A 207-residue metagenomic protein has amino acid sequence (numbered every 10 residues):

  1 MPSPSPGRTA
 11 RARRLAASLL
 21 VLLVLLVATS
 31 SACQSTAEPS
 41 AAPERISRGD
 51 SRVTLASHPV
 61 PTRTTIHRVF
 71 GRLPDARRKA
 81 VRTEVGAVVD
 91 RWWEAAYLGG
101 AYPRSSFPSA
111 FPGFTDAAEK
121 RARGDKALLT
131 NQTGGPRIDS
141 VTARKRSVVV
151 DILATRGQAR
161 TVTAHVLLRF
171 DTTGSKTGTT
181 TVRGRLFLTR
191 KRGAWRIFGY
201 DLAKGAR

Functional and structural regions predicted by a protein language model:
M1-S31: Sec-dependent bacterial lipoprotein signal peptides
P2-P4, V27-A87: Juxtamembrane and targeting peptides
G7-R13, E44-S47, A159, T189: Short, intrinsically disordered low-complexity segments
L15-V27, P61-T65, R78-R82, D139-T142 (+1 more regions): Short hydrophobic/aromatic-rich motifs at helix boundaries and adjacent loops
L19-L25, E44, S51, P136 (+1 more regions): Residue-level marker of intrinsically disordered, low-complexity segments enriched for small/polar residues
V21-S31, V85-V88, V162-A164, W195: Hydrophobic alpha-helical membrane segments, chiefly transmembrane helices and signal peptide h-regions, characterized
R63-P136: Core segments of small alpha/beta cavity-forming domains
P103-R207: Structured, amphipathic secondary-structure segments that form assembly/contact surfaces in multi-subunit
